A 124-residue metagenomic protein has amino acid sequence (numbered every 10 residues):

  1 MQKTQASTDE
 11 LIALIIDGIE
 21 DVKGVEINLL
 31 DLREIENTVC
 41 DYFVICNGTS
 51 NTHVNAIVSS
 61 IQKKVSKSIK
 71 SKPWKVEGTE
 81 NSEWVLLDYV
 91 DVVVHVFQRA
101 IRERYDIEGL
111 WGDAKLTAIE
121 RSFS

Functional and structural regions predicted by a protein language model:
M1-V39, G48-V85, R99-A100, L110-S124: Polybasic/polar functional segments that serve as interface/processing modules
D41, D91: Conserved acidic residues
L87-Y89: Active-site beta-strand termini and strand-to-loop segments that position acidic
R102-D106: Switch/connector loops and helix/strand junctions flanking conserved nucleotide-binding motifs in nucleotide-processing
